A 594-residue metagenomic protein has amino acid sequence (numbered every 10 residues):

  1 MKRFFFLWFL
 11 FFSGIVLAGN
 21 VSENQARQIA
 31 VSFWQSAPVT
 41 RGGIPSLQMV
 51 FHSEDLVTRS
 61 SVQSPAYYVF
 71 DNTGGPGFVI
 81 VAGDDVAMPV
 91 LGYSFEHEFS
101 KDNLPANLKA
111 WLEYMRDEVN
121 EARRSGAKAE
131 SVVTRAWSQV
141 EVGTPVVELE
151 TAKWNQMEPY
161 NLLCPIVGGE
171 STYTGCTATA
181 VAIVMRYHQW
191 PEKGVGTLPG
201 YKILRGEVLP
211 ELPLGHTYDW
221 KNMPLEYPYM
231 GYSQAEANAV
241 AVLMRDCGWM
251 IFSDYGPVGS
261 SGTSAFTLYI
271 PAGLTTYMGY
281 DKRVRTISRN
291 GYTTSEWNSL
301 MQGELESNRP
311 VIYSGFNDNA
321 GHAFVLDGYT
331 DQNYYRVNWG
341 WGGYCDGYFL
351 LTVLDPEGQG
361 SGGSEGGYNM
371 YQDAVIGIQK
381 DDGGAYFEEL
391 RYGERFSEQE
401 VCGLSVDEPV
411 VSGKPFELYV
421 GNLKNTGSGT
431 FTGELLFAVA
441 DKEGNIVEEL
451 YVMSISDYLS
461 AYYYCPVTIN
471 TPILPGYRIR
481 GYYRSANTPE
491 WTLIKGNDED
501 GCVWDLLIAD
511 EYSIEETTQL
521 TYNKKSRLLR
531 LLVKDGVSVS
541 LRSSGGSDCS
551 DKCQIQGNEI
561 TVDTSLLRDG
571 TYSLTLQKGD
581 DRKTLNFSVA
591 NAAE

Functional and structural regions predicted by a protein language model:
S22, A26-I29, W34, R59-S61 (+5 more regions): Noncatalytic regulatory segments and standalone regulatory/sensor domains
Q48, S53-G77, A272, T276-N338: Active-site-adjacent substructure of cysteine-protease-like catalytic cores
S60, C553-K578: Short, surface-exposed loop/turn motifs with a glycine/proline- and acidic-biased composition
V90-T263: Active-site-adjacent structural segments surrounding the nucleophilic cysteine of cysteine proteases and isopeptidases
Q359-E417, G421-L423, D441-N445, V503-K524: Short, compositionally biased P/S/T/A/G/V-rich stretches that sit at domain boundaries
T488-S513, N586-V589: Short beta-strand elements
R542-D548, Y572: Short, glycine-anchored, charge-dense loop/turn motifs used at functional sites
S573-E594: C-terminal tail/sorting-segment detector
